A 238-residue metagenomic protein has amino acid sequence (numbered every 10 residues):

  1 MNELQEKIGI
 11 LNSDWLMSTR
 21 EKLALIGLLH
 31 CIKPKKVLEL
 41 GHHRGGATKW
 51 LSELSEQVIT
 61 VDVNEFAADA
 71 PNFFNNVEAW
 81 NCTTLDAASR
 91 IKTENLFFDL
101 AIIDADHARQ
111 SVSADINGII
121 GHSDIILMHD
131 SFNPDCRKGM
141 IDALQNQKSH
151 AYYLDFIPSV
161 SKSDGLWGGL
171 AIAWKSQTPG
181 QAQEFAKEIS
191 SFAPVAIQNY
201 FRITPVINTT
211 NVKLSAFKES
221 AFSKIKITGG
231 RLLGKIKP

Functional and structural regions predicted by a protein language model:
M1-I102, D106-L127, S131-P238: A short alpha-helical cap/connector motif
